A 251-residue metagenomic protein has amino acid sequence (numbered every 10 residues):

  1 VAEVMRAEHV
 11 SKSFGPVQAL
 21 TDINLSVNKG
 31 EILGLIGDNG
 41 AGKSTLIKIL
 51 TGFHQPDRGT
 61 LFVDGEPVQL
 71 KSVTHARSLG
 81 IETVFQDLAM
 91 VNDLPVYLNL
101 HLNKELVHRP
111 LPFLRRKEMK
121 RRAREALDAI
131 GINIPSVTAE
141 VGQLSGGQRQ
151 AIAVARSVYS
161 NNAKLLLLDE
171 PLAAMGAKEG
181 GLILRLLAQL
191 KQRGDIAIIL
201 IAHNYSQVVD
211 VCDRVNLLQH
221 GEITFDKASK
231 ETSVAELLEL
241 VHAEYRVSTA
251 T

Functional and structural regions predicted by a protein language model:
A2-T251: Glycine-rich phosphate-binding loops of nucleotide-dependent enzymes
